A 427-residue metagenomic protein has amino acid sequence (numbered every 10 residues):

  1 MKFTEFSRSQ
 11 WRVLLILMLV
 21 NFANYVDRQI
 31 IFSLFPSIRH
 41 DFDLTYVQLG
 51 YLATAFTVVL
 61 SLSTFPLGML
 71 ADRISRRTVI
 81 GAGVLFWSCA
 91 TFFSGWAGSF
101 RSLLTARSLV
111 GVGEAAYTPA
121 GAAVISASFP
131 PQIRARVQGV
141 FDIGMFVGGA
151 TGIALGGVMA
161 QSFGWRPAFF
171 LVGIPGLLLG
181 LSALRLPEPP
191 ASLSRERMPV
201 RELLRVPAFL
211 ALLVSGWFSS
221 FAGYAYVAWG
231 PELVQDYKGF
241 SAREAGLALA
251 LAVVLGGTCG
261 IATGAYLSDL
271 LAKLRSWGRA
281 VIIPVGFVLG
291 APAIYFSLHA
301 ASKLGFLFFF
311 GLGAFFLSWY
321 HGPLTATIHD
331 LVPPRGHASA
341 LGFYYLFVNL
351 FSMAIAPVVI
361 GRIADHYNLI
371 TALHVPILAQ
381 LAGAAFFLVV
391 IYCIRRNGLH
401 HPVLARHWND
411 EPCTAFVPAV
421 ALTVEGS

Functional and structural regions predicted by a protein language model:
K2-F6, E188-L213, Y237, E411: Juxtamembrane intracellular "pre-TM" segments in multi-pass secondary transporters
I31-F32, P207-I261, H321, T325 (+1 more regions): Extracytoplasmic gate region of multi-pass secondary transporters
D43, S75, W96-S102, P130 (+1 more regions): Helix-breaking motifs and short loop linkers at transmembrane-helix boundaries and internal kinks in secondary membrane
L62-G98: Conserved MFS/SLC helix-loop-helix module at the cytosolic interface between two early adjacent transmembrane helices
T78-F92, R279-I294: Structural signature of the two symmetry-related core transmembrane helices
A106-F146: Cytoplasmic helix-loop-helix junction between adjacent transmembrane helices in 12-TM secondary transporters
F141-L184: Helix-loop-helix hairpin linking two adjacent transmembrane segments in secondary transporters
G173-S192, F386-I391: C-terminal membrane-cytosol helix-exit motif in multi-pass small-molecule transporters
